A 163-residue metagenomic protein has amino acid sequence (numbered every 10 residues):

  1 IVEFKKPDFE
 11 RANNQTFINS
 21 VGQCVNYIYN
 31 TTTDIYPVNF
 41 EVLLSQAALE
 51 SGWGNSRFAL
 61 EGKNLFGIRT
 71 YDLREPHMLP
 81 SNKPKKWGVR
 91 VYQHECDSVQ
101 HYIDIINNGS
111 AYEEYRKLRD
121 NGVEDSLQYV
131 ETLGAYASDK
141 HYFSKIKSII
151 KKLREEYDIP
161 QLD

Functional and structural regions predicted by a protein language model:
I1-L44, L49, W53-D163: Catalytic cores of secreted/periplasmic lytic hydrolases that degrade extracellular macromolecules
